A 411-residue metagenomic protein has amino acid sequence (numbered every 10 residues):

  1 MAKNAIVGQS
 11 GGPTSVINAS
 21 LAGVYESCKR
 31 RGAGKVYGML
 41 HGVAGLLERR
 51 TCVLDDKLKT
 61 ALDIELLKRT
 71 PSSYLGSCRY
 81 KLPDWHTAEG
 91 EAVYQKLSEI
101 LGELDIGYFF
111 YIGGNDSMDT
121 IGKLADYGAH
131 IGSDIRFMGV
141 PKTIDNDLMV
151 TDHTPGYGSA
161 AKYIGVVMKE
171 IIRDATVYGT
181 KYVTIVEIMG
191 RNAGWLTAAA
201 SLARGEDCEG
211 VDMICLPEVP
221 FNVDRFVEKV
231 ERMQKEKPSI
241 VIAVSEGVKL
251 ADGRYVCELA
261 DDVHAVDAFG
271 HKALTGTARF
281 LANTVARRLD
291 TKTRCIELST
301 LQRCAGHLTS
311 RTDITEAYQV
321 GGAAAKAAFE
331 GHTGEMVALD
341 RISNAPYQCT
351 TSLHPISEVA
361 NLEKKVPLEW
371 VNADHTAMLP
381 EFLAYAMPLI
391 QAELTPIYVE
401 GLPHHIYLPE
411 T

Functional and structural regions predicted by a protein language model:
M1-C52: N-terminal phosphate-binding or glycine-rich loops at protein starts, especially the Walker A/P-loop of NTPases
K3-V7, K68-P83, K142-D152, G179-Y182 (+1 more regions): Gly-rich Lys/Arg/Thr-decorated short loops/hinges at beta-loop-alpha junctions or inter-strand turns that position
S10-G12, M39-G45, R79-Y80, G114-N115 (+6 more regions): Short, ordered loop/turn segments at secondary-structure junctions
T14-V24, L46-L47, E91-Q95, N115-K123 (+5 more regions): Short glycine/serine/threonine-rich phosphate/pyrophosphate-binding segments that cradle anionic phosphate groups
R49-G107, D116, P155, K169: Glycine-rich oxoanion-binding loops at beta->alpha junctions
I100-G102, Y108-G113, D119-D134, M138 (+1 more regions): Accessory alpha-helical/coil subdomains and C-terminal extensions that flank or cap enzyme catalytic cores
C257-T411: C-terminal non-catalytic interaction/assembly regions of soluble proteins
